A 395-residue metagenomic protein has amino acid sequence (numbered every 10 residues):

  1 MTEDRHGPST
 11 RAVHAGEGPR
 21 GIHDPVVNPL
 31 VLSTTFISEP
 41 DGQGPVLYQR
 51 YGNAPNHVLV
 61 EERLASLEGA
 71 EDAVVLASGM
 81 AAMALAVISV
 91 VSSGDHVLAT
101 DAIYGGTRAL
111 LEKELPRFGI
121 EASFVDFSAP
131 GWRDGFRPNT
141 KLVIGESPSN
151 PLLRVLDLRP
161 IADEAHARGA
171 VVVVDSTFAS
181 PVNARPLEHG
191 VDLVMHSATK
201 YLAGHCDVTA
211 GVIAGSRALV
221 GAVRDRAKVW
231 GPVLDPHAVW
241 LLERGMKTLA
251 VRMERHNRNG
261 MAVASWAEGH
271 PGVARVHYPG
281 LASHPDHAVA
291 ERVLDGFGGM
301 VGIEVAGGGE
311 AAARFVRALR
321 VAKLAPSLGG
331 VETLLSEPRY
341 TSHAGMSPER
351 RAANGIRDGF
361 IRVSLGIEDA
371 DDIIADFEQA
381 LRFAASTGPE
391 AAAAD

Functional and structural regions predicted by a protein language model:
M1-A54, V60-R63: N-terminal "arm"/small-domain region of PLP-dependent enzymes with the aminotransferase-like
T2-D4, D72-P271, A288, A394: Conserved PLP-enzyme active-site core in the AAT-like
R5, S9-V27, E310-R350: C-terminal core of ALDH-fold dehydrogenases
T35-A84, G106-E114: Conserved N-terminal alpha-helix of the aminotransferase class I/II PLP-enzyme fold
F36-D41, L219, Y340-T341: Active-site/binding-pocket entry motifs
E112, E121-S123, R317, T333-D395: PLP-dependent enzyme catalytic core of the Aspartate aminotransferase-like
L241-V251, G299-A306, R362-G366: Short, well-ordered beta-strand elements within core beta-sheets of diverse protein domains
M261-P326, M346-A352, P389-D395: Conserved small-domain helix->loop->beta segment predominantly found in fold-type I
